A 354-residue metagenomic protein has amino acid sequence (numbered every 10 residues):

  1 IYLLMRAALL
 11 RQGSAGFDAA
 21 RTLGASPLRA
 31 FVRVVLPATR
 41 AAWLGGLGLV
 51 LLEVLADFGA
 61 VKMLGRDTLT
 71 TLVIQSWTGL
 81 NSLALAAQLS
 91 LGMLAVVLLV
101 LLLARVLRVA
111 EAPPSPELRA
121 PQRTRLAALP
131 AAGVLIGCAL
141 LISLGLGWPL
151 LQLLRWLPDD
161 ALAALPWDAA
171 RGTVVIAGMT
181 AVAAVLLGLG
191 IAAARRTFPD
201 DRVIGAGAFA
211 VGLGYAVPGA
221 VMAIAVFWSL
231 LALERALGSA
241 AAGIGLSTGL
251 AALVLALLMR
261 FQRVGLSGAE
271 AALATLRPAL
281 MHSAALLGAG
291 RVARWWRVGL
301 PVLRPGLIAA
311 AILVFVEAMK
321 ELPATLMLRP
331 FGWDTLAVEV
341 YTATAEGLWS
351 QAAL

Functional and structural regions predicted by a protein language model:
I1, L28-R29, V61-D67, E117-R123 (+5 more regions): Membrane-interfacial helix termini and adjacent extracytoplasmic/periplasmic loops of multi-pass transporters
I1-G13, P27-A56, I136-S143, V217 (+4 more regions): Transmembrane alpha-helices
L3-F17, R21, A60, A87-L126 (+8 more regions): C-terminal transmembrane helix and the adjacent membrane-cytosol boundary/short C-terminal tail of inner/organellar
F17, V32, A128-G137, G190-L230 (+1 more regions): Cytoplasmic-entry segments and transmembrane alpha-helices of multi-pass inner-membrane transporters
L28, V32, Q75-L85, P121-A132 (+3 more regions): Periplasmic/extracellular loop-to-transmembrane helix junction in inner-membrane transport proteins
F58-L98, L129, L153-L165, M319 (+1 more regions): Interhelical loop and adjacent transmembrane-helix boundary motif in polytopic membrane transport permeases
A60-D67, L140-V174, G178, V182 (+4 more regions): Short membrane-interfacial helix/loop motifs at transmembrane-helix boundaries
M93, V97, L102-L107, A164-R195 (+3 more regions): Transmembrane alpha-helix signature in integral membrane proteins
